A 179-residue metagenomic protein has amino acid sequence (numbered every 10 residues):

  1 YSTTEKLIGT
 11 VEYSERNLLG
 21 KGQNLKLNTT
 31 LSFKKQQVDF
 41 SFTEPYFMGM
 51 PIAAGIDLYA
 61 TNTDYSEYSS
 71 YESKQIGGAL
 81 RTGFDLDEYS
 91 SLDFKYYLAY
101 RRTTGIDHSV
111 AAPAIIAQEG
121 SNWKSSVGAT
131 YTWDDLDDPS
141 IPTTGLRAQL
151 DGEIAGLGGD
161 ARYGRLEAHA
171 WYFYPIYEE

Functional and structural regions predicted by a protein language model:
Y1-P142, L146-R147: Gram-negative/organellar outer-membrane beta-barrel architecture
K74-T82, R147-G156, R162-E179: Transmembrane beta-barrel strand/turn architecture of Gram-negative outer membrane proteins
